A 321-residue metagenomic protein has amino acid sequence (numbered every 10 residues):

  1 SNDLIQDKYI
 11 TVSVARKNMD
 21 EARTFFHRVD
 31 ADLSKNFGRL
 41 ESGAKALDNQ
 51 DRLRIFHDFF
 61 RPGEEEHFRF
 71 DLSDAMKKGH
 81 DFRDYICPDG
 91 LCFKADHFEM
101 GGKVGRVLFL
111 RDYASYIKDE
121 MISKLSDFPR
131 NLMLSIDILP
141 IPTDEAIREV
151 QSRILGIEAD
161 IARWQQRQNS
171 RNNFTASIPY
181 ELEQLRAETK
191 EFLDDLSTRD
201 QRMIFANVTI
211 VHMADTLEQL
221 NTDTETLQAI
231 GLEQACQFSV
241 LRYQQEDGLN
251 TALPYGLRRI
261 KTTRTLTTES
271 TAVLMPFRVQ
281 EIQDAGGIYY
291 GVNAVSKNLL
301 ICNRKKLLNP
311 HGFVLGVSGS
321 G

Functional and structural regions predicted by a protein language model:
S1-P276: Extended, folded cores of ATP/NTP-driven motor/assembly subunits in large transport and secretion machines
G79-D84, P88, M275-N293, L299: Flexible, glycine/threonine-enriched loop-and-boundary segments that flank and lead into catalytic domains of large
R186, R264, Q280, Y290-V292 (+1 more regions): Homeobox/homeodomain signature
L253, L257, R278-E281, A294 (+1 more regions): Solvent-exposed, flexible loop/coil residues
A285-G321: Glycine-rich phosphate-binding loop of nucleotide-binding enzymes
